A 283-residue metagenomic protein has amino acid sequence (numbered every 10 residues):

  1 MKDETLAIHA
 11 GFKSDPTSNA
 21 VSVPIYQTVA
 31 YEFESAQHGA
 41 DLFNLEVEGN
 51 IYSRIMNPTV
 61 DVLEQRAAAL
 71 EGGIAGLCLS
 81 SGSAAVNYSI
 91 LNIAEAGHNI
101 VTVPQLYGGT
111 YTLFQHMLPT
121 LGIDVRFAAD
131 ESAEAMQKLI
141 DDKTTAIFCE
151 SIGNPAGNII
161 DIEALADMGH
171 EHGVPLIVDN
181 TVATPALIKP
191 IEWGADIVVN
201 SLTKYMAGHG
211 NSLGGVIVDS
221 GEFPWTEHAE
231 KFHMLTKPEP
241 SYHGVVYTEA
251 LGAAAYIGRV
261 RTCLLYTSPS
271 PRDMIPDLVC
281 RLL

Functional and structural regions predicted by a protein language model:
M1-N50: N-terminal glycine-rich, Lys/His-bearing helix-loop that initiates the first secondary-structure elements of many
N19, A67, A85, I100 (+5 more regions): Buried hydrophobic positions in well-ordered alpha/beta secondary-structure cores of metabolic enzymes
A30, S35-A84, G109-M117: Conserved N-terminal alpha-helix of the aminotransferase class I/II PLP-enzyme fold
N92-T110, A128-A129: Conserved PLP-anchoring active-site segment centered on the Schiff-base-forming lysine
T112-I152, A156-A164: PLP-dependent aminotransferase-class I/II
I152-P175, A183-K189: Active-site core of PLP-dependent enzymes with the aminotransferase class I/II
A195-R259, S268: Active-site PLP attachment segment
Y266-I275: Conserved small/polar residues in nucleotide/adenosyl-binding loops
